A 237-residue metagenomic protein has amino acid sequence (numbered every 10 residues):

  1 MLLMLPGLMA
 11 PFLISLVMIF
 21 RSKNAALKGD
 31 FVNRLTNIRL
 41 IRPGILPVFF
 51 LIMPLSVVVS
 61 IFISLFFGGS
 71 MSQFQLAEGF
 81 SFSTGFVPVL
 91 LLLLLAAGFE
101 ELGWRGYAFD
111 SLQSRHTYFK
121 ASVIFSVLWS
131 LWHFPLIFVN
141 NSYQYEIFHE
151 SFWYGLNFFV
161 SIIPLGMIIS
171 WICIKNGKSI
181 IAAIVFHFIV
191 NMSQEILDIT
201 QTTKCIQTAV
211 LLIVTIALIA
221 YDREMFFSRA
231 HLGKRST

Functional and structural regions predicted by a protein language model:
M1-A97, F125, F138, N157 (+1 more regions): Specific transmembrane helices
L40-I41, R115-S122, F188-Q194: Small-residue-rich segments of transmembrane alpha-helices in multi-pass membrane proteins, especially helix faces
I52, E101, S161-I162: Alpha-helical transmembrane segments of multi-pass membrane transport proteins
V59, A108, L165-I169: Hydrophobic/aromatic residues in alpha-helical transmembrane segments
F99-L128, I174-S179: Membrane-interface helix/loop boundary segments of multi-pass membrane proteins
E101, H133, H187, N191: Histidine-centered divalent metal-coordination motifs
G103-D110, V139-E150: Membrane-interface interhelical connector segments
I147-V210: Functionally important transmembrane alpha-helices
